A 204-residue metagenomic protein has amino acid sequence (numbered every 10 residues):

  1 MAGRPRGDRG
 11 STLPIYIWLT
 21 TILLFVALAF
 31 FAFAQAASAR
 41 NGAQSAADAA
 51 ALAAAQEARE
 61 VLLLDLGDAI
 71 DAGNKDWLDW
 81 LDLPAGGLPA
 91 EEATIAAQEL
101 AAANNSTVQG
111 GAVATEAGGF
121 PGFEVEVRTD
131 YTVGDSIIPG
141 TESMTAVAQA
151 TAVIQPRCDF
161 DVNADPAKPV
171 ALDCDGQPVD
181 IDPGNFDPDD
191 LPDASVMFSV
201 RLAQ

Functional and structural regions predicted by a protein language model:
A2-L88: Alpha-helical assembly-interface signal, strongest on the long, hydrophobic N-terminal helix that forms
N41, N74, N104-N105, N163 (+1 more regions): Detector for Asparagine
L52, S106, Q155: Residue-level marker of positions within ordered structural domains that often coincide with functionally constrained
Q56-V133: Short amphipathic secondary-structure patches
G134-Q204: Low-complexity, S/T/G/P-rich flexible repeat/linker segments used as non-globular hinges and stalks within
